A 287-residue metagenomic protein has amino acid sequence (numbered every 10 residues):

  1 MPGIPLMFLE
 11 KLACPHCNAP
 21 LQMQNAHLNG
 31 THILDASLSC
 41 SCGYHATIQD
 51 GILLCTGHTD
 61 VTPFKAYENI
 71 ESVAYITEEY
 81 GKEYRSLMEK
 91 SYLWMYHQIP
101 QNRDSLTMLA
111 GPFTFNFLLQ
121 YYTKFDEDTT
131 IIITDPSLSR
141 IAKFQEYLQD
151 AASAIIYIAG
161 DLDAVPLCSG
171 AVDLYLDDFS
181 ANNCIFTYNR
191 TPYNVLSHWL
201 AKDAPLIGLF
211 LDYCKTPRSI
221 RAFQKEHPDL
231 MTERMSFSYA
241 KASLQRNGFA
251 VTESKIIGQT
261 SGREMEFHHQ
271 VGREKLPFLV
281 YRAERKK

Functional and structural regions predicted by a protein language model:
M1-Y67: N-terminal auxiliary segments of SAM/dcSAM-dependent transferases
T59-P100: Class I SAM-dependent methyltransferase Rossmann-like catalytic core, especially the SAM/SAH-binding loop
D104-V165: Class I SAM-dependent methyltransferase SAM/SAH-binding core
G160-D177: A short acidic, Gly/Pro-enriched loop at the edge of an enzyme's catalytic core that lines a small-molecule cofactor
N183-L196: A short, conserved alpha-helix within the catalytic core of class I
P205-R234: Conserved class I S-adenosyl-L-methionine
L230-S254: Short alpha-helix
N247-A250, K255-K287: Core SAM-dependent methyltransferase catalytic element
